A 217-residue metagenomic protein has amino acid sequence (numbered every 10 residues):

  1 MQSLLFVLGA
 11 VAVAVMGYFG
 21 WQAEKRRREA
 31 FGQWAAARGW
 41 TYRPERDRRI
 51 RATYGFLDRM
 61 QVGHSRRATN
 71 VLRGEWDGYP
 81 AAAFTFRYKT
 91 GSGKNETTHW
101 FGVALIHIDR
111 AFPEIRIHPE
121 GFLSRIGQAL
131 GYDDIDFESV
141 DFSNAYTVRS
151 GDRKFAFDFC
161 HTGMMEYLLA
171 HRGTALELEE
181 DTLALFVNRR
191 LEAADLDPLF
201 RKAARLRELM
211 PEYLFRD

Functional and structural regions predicted by a protein language model:
M1-G9: Feature marks short, highly hydrophobic, charge-poor N-terminal signal-anchor/signal peptide-like helices that anchor
V15-R38: Transmembrane-cytosolic junction motif
A30-A52, L57-D217: Charged, low-complexity intrinsically disordered regions
